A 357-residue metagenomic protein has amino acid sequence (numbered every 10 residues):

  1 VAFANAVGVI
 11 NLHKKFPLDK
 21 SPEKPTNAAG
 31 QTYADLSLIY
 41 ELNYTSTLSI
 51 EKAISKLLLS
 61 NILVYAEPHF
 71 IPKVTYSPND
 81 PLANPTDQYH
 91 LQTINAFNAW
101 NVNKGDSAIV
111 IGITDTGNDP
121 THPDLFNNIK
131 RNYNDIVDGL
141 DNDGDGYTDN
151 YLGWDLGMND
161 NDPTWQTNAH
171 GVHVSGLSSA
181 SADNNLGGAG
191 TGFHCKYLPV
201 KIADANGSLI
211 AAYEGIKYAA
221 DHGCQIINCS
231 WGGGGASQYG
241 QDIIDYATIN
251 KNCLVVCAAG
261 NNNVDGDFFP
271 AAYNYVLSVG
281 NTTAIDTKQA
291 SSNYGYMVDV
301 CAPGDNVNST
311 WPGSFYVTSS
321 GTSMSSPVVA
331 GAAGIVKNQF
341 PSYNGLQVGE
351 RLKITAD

Functional and structural regions predicted by a protein language model:
N11-K14, Y40-N43, Y65-E67, V110-T114 (+11 more regions): Structural recognition of the beta-strand scaffold that forms the well-ordered cores of secreted hydrolase catalytic
K20-N43, K52-V110, T116-I129: Protease zymogen maturation seam
T32-L36, L58-L59, N101-S107, G190-F193 (+6 more regions): Extracellular/periplasmic catalytic domains that process cell-envelope and extracellular macromolecules
F97-L209, A272-V276, I285-T287, N293-M297 (+1 more regions): Subtilisin-like serine protease catalytic core
D115, G260, G321: Active-site glycine-centered loops adjacent to acidic/histidine catalytic or metal-binding residues that shape
L177-S178, L198-A205, Q225-C229, G304-D357: Hydrolase catalytic cores
A189, N281-M324: Catalytic-core environment of secreted peptidases
A211-I243, C253, D265-F269, Y275-S278 (+3 more regions): C-terminal subdomain of the subtilisin-like protease fold in secreted/lumenal serine endopeptidases
